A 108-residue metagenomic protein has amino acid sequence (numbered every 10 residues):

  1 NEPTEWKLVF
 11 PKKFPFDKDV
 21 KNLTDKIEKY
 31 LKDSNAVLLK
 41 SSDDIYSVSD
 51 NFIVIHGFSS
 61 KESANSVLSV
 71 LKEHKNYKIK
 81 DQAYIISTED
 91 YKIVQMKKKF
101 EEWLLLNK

Functional and structural regions predicted by a protein language model:
N1-K108: Acidic/polar low-complexity segments and flexible, solvent-exposed patches
